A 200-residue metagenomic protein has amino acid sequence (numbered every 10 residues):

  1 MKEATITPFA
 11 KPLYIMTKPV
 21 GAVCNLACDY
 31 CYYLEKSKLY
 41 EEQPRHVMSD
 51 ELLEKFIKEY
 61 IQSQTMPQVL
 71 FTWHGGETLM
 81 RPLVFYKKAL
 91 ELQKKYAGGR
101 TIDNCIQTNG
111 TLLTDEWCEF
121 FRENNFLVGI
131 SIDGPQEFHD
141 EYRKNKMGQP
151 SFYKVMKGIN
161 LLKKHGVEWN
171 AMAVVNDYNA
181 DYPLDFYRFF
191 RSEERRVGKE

Functional and structural regions predicted by a protein language model:
M1-A10: Cysteine-centered catalytic environments shared across enzyme families
F9-E51: Canonical Radical SAM [4Fe-4S] cluster-binding loop centered on the CxxxCxxC motif and its immediate flanking residues
E54: N-terminal donor/sugar-recognition subdomains of glycan-related enzymes, prototypically the membrane-proximal stem
I57-T72, R81-R196: Radical SAM/AdoMet-radical enzyme domain recognition
G76-E77: Active-site neighborhood of divalent metal-dependent phosphoester/pyrophosphate hydrolases
G198-E200: Positively charged, low-complexity/disordered segments
